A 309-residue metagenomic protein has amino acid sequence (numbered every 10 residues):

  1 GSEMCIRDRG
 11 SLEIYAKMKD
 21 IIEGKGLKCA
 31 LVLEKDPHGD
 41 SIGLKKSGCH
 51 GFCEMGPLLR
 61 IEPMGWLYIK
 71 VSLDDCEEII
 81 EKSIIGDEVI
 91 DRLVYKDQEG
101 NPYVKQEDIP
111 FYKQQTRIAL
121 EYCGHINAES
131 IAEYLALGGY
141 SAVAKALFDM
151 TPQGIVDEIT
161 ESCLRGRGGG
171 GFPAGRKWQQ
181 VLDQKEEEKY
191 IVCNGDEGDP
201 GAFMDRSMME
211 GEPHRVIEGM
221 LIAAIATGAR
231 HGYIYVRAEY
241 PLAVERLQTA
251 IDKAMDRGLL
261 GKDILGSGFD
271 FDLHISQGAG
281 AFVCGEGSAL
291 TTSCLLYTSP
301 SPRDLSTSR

Functional and structural regions predicted by a protein language model:
G1, G26-H50, I155-S162: Immediate flanking context of iron-sulfur cluster ligation sites
G1-D8, Y297-P302: Conserved small/polar residues in nucleotide/adenosyl-binding loops
E3-R7, E161-W178, G280-T291: Conserved phosphate/anionic-ligand binding catalytic regions in large, soluble enzymes, centered on
R7-G24, M55-D75, K82, G175-Q184: Iron-sulfur (Fe-S) cluster-binding segments and ferredoxin-like electron-carrier domains, especially [2Fe-2S]
E62-E161, A289-T292: Fe-S ferredoxin-like electron-transfer domains and their immediately adjacent linker/connector regions across
Q115, V244-S299: Hydrophobic alpha-helical positions that pack around
Y134-Y140, C193-D205: Gly-rich Lys/Arg/Thr-decorated short loops/hinges at beta-loop-alpha junctions or inter-strand turns that position
S301-D304, S308-R309: Positively charged, low-complexity/disordered segments
